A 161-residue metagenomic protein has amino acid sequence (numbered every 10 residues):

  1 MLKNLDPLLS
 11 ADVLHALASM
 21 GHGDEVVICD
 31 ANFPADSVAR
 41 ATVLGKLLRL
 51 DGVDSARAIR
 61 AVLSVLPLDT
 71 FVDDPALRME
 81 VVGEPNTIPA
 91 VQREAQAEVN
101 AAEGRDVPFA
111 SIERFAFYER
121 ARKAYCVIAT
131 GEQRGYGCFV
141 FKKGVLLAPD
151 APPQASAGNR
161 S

Functional and structural regions predicted by a protein language model:
M1-D51: Long, hydrophobic N-terminal alpha-helical segment
L2-G23, V65-V72, L77-P85, Q154: A structural preference for long, well-packed, hydrophobic secondary-structure segments
N4, L8-D12, G21, V53-R57 (+4 more regions): Conserved active-site and cofactor/substrate-binding residues in soluble primary-metabolism enzymes
L9, A18-M20, A39-R40, F71 (+2 more regions): Solvent-exposed alpha-helices and their adjacent loops that cap or buttress functional pockets in soluble metabolic
D12-S19, R57-V65, E94-E98, V127 (+1 more regions): Alpha-helical scaffold segments in soluble metabolic enzymes
D24-V27, G45-L47, D69-M79, D106-A110 (+2 more regions): Structural motif
L50-D73: Long, charge-dense
G83-S161: Glycine-rich, aromatic-bearing surface loops/beta-hairpins
